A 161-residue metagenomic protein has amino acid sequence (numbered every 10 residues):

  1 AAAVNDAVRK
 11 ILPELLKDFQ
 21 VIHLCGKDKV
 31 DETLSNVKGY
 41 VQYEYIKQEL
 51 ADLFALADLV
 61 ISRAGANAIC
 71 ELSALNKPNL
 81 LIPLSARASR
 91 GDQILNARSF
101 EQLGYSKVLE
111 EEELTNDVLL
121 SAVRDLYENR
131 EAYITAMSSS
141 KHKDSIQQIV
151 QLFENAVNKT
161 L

Functional and structural regions predicted by a protein language model:
A1-L59, I94-N96, L109-D117: Donor-nucleotide binding loops and adjacent catalytic segments primarily of GT-B fold Leloir glycosyltransferases
Y43, A55-C70, K77-P78: Acidic donor-binding loop of glycosyltransferase active sites
E49, A68-E71, L75, N96: Conserved sugar-transfer catalytic core signal across GT-A, GT-B, and GT-C glycosyltransferases
D52-L53, E71, S99-F100, A136: Well-formed, non-transmembrane alpha-helical positions, independent of function
S62, P78-R90: Short hydrophobic beta-strand element within catalytic cores of glycosyltransferases and related nucleotide-activated
A86-A122: Change "using UDP/GDP/dTDP sugars" to "using nucleotide sugars
E131-K143: A short, well-ordered alpha-helix in the C-terminal region of glycosyltransferases
H142-L161: C-terminal alpha-helical cap of glycosyltransferases
